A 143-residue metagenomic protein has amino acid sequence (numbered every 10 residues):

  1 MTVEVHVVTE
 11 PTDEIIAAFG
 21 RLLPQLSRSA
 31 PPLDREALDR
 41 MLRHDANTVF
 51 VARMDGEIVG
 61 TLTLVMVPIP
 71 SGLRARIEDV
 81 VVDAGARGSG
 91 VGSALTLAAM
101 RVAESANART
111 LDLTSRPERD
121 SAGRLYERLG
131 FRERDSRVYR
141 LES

Functional and structural regions predicted by a protein language model:
M1-D13: Conserved N-terminal entry element of GNAT/NAT acetyltransferase domains
E10-R40: Conserved GNAT-fold acetyl-CoA-binding loop/helix
R40-V51, R76: A short helix-loop-beta-strand connector motif used in the catalytic cores of GNAT acetyltransferases and, in some
V51, E57-M66, R76, V81: Conserved beta-strand in the GNAT
V67-I77, R87, R134: A conserved beta-turn-beta hairpin within the catalytic core of GNAT-like acetyltransferases that forms part
V82, G88-R101, R124-R128: Conserved acetyl-CoA-binding loop-helix of GNAT-fold acetyltransferases
S93, R109, P117-D135, R140-L141: Conserved active-site alpha-helix within GNAT-family acetyltransferase domains
T96, A103-S115: Conserved GNAT acetyl-CoA-binding A-motif
